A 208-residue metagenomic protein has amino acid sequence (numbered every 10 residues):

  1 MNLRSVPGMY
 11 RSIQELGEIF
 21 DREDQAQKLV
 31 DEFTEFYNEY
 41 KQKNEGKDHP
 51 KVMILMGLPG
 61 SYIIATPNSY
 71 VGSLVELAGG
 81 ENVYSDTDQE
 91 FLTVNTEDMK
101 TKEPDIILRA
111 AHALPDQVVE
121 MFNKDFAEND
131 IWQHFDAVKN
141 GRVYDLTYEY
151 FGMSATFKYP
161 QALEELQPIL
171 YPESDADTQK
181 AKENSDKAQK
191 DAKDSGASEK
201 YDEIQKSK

Functional and structural regions predicted by a protein language model:
M1-G60, E81-Y84, K139-S207: Extracytoplasmic substrate-binding proteins
M1-I19, V94-H134, P168: Acidic/His-rich segments in extracytoplasmic proteins that coordinate ligands and/or metal ions
E35, F91-V94, A127, Q161: Short, conserved clusters of charged catalytic residues that mark active-site and nucleotide-handling motifs
E45-D48, E76, K100-K102, F135-K139: Extracellular/periplasmic catalytic domains that process cell-envelope and extracellular macromolecules
G57-P59, P67, T87-D88, P104 (+1 more regions): Histidine- and/or cysteine-centered catalytic micro-motif in compact active-site loops
G60-A65, R109, D116, G152-A155: Short, solvent-exposed loop/turn elements at domain surfaces
I63-L92: Alpha-helical, coiled-coil/dimerization segments enriched in small aliphatic residues
N68-S69, N129, F135, T156: Serine-centered coil/turn micro-motif
